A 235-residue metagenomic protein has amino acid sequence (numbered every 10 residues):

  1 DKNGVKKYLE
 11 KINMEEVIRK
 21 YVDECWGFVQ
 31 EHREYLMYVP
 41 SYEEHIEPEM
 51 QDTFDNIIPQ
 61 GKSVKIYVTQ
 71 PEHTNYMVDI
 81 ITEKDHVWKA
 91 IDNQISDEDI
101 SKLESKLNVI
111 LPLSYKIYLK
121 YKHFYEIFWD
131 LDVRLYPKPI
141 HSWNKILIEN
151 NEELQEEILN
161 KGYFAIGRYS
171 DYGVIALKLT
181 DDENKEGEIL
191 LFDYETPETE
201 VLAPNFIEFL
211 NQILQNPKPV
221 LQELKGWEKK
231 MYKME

Functional and structural regions predicted by a protein language model:
G4, Y8-V174, Y232-E235: A surface-exposed partner-binding patch
S170, D181, E195: A broadly conserved detector of short glycine/acidic/proline-rich loop/turn motifs that flank catalytic sites and bind
I175-D182: Low-complexity, glycine/alanine/valine/leucine- and proline-rich hydrophobic stretches
K185: Adenosyl-5′-phosphate
L191-P217: A recognition module on extended beta-rich or small alphabeta surfaces enriched in W/G with H and D/E
L214-E235: Acidic, proline/glycine-rich low-complexity IDRs
